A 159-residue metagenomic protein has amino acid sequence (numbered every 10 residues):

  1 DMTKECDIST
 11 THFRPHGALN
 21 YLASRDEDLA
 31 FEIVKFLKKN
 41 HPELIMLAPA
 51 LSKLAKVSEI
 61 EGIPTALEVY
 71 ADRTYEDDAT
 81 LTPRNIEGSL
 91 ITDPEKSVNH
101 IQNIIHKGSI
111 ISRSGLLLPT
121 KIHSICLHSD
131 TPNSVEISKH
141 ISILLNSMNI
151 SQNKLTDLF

Functional and structural regions predicted by a protein language model:
D1-T11, S109-K121, S151-L158: Flexible, glycine/charged-enriched surface loops at secondary-structure junctions
F13, L127: Conserved, mostly hydrophobic/aromatic
L19-A23, D72-T74, N133: Short, small-residue-enriched loops and turns at beta-alpha junctions that line or gate enzyme active sites
L22, H41-A50: Catalytic beta/alpha-barrel core
D26-E32: Charged helix-capping and loop-helix junction motifs
E32-E43, L145: Alpha-helix-loop-beta-strand connector modules within alpha/beta enzyme cores
L44, E136-F159: C-terminal domain-boundary segment and adjacent tail
L51-S109: Active-site rim beta-loop-alpha module in soluble metabolic enzymes
